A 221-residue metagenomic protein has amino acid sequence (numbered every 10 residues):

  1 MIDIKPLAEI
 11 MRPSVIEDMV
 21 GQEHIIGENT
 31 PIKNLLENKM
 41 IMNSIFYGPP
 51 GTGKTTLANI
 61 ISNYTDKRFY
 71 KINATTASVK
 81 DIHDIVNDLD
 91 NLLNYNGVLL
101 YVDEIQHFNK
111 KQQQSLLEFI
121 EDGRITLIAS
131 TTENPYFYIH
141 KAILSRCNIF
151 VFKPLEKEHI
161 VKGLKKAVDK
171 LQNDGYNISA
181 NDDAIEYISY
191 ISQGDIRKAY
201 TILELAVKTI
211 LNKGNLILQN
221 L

Functional and structural regions predicted by a protein language model:
I2-K5, N34-N73, N87-D88, L117-D122: Walker A/P-loop
G27-T30, K67-L99, K110: Short glycine-rich substrate-engagement loop in P-loop NTPases that contacts/grips substrate
K33-L36, H107-S145: Conserved catalytic/switch belt of AAA+ P-loop NTPases
K67, H140-L155: A short helix-turn-beta junction within AAA+ P-loop NTPase domains corresponding to the substrate/partner-engaging
N73-T75, N148-V161: Conserved AAA+ ATPase "SRH/arginine-finger" region at the nucleotide-binding site
G175-I191, Q219-L221: Short conserved motifs of the RecA-like P-loop NTPase core
E186-I191, R197-N212: C-terminal helical "lid" of AAA+/P-loop NTPase domains
T209-L221: Conserved C-terminal helix/linker of AAA+ ATPases
